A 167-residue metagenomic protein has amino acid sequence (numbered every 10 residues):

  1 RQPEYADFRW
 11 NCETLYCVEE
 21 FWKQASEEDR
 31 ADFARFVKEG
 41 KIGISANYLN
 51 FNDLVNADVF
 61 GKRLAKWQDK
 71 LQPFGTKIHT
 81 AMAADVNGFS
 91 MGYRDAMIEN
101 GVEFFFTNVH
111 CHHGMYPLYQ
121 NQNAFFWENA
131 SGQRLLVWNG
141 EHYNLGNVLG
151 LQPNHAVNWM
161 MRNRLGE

Functional and structural regions predicted by a protein language model:
R1-E167: Catalytic-domain carbohydrate-binding cleft regions of carbohydrate-active enzymes
